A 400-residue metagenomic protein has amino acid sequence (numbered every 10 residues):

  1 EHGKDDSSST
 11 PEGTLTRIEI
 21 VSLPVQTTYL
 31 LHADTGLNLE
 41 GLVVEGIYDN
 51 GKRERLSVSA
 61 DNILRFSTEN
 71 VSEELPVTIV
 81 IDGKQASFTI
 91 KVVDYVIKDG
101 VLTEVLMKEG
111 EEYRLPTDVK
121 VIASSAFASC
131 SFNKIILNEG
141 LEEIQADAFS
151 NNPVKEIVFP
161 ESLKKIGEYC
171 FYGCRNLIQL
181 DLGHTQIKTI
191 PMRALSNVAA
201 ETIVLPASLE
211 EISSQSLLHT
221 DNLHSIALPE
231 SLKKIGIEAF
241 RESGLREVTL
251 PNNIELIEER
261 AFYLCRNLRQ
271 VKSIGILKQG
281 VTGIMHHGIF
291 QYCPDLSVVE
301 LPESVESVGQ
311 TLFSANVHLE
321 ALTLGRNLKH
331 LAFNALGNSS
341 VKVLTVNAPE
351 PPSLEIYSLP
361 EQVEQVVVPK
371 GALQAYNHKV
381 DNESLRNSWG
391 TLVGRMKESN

Functional and structural regions predicted by a protein language model:
E1-T14, S87: Bacterial Sec-dependent N-terminal signal peptides
E12-T16, T89-I97, V105-E109: Short domain-boundary/entry signatures in modular proteins, especially in secreted/extracellular architectures
T14-K52: Solvent-exposed, low-complexity, repeat-rich "mucin-like" stalks and linkers
E19-L31, G100-E109, G275: Short, solvent-exposed loop/edge segments of extracellular or virion-exposed proteins
I20, V44, V77-I79, I90 (+3 more regions): Extracellular/surface recognition and adhesion modules
T27, G51-F88: Serine/threonine-rich, repeat-prone extracellular segments and beta-strand-based repeat modules of secreted/surface
V96, M107-V121, C130-E143, N152-K165 (+10 more regions): Structural signature of tandem-repeat unit edges
